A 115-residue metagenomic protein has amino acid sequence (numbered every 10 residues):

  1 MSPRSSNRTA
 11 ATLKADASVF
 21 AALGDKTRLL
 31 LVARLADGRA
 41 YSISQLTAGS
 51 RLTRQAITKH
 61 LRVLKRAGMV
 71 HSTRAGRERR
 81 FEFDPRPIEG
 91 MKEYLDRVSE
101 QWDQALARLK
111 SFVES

Functional and structural regions predicted by a protein language model:
S2, A10-T53, A75-E89, E93: N-terminal helix-turn-helix DNA-binding core of bacterial DNA-binding proteins
A48, K65-R66: Alpha-helical residues within the helix-turn-helix
L61-R62: Short, hydrophobic-biased segments on the C-terminal half of alpha helices that form "recognition helices"
P87-K110: C-terminal structural segments of small proteins and small subunits
S111-S115: Short, charged, intrinsically disordered terminal tails
